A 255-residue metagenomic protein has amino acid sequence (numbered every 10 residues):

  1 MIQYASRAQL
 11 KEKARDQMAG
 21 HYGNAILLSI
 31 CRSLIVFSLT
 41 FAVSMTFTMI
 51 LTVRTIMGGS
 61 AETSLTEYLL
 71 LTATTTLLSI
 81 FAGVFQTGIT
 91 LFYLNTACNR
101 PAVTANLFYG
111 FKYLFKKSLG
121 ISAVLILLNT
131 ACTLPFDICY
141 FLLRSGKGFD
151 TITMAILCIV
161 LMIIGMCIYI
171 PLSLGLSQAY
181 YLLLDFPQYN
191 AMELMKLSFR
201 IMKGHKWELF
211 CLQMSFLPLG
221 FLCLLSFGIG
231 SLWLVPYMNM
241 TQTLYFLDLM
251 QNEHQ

Functional and structural regions predicted by a protein language model:
M1-Q255: Hydrophobic alpha-helical membrane segments
